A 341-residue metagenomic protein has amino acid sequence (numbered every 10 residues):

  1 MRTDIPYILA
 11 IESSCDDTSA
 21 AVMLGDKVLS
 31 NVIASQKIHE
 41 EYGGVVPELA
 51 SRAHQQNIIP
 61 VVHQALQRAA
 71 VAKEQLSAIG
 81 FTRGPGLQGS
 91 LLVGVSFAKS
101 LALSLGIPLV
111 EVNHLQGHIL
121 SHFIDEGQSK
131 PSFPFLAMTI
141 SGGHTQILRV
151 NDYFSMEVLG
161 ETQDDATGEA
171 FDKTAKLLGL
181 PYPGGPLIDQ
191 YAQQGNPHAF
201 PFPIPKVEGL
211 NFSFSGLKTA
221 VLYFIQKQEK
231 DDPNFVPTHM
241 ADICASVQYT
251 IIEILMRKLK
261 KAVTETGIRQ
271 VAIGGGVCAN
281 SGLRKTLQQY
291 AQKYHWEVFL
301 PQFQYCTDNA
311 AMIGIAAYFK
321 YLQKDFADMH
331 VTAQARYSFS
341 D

Functional and structural regions predicted by a protein language model:
M1-D4, V112-L136, A316: Conserved phosphate-binding catalytic cores of ATP/NTP-utilizing and phosphoryl-transfer enzymes
D4-P85, H114: N-terminal beta-alpha supersecondary unit
T18-M23, A137-T139, T145-R149: Short beta-strand scaffold segments in enzyme catalytic cores
F81-L105, I124-D125, S281-Y290: Short Gly/Thr/Asp-enriched flexible loops that form oxyanion-binding sites at enzyme active sites
E111-V112, Q270-V271, Q288-I313: Conserved phosphate-binding/catalytic loops in two-lobed NTP-binding clefts
H118-L120, P301-F339: Glycine-rich phosphate-binding/hydrolytic loop that grips phosphoryl groups
N151-N196, K218-Q226: Glycine-rich phosphate-binding loop plus the immediately following alpha-helix
Q190-V271, N280-Y294, Y321-K324, D341: A contiguous, well-structured pocket-lining segment that forms one wall/lid of small-molecule binding clefts in soluble
